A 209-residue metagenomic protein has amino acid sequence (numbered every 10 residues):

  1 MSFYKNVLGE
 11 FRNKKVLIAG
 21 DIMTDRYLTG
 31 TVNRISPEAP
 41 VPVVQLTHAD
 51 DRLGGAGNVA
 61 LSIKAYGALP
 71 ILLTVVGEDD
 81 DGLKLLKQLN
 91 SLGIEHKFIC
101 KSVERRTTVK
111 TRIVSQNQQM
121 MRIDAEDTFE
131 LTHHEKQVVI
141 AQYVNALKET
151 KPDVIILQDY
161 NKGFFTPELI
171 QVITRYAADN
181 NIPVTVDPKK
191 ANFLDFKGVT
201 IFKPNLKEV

Functional and structural regions predicted by a protein language model:
M1-V32, H48-V209: Ribokinase/PfkB-type carbohydrate-kinase core domain
R34-D50: Short catalytic helix/loop segments, enriched in acidic residues and glycine and frequently bearing histidine
